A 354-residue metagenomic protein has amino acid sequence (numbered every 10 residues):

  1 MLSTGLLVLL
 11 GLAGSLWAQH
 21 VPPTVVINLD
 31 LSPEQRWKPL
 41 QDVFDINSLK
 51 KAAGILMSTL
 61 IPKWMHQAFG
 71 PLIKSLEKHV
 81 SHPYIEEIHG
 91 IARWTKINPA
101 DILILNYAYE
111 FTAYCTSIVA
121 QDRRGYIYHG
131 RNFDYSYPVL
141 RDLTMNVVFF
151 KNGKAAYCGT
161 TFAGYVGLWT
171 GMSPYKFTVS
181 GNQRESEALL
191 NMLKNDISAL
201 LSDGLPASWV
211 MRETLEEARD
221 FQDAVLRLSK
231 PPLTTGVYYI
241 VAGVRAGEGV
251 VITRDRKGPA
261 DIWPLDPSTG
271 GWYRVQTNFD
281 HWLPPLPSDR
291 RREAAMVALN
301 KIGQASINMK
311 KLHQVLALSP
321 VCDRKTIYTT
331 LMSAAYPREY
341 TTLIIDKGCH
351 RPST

Functional and structural regions predicted by a protein language model:
M1-L2: Context-dependent free N-terminus signature
G5, L9, S15-Y114, L215-T354: C-terminus-biased signal that marks the final domain/tail of proteins
I104-L200, W209: Internal mixed beta-strand/loop scaffold within catalytic domains of large alpha/beta enzymes
S180-N182, A188-L228, T235-V237: Loop-centered beta-sheet repeat module
